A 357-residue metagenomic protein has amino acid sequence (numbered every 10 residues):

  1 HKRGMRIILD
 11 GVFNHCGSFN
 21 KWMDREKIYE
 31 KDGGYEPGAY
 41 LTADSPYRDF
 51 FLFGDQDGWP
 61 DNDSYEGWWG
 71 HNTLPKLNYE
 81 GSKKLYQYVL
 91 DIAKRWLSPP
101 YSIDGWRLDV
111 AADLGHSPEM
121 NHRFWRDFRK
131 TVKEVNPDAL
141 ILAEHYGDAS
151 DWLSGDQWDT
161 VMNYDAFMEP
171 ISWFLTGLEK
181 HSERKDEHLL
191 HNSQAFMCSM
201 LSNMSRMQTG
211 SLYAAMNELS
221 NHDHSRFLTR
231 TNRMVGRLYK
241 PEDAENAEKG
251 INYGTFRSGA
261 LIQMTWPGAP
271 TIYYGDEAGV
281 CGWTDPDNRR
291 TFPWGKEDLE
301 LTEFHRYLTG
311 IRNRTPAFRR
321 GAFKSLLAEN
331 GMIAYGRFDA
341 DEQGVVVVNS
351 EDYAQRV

Functional and structural regions predicted by a protein language model:
H1-Y101, F128, E134, S172: Substrate-binding/active-site clefts of carbohydrate-active enzymes
I8, R107-D109, L142: Conserved beta-strand positions in the central sheet of alpha/beta enzyme cores
F13, G81, V110-L114, H145-G147 (+3 more regions): Short, flexible loop/turn elements at secondary-structure junctions
S18, D24-R25, A93, W125 (+7 more regions): Conserved alpha/beta catalytic core and glycan-binding cleft of carbohydrate-active enzymes
G70-Y86, D109-M120, H181-N192, Y239-I251 (+1 more regions): The substrate-binding groove and active-site-proximal loops of carbohydrate-active enzymes, especially glycoside
P100-I103, G268: A structural motif
S102-R107, E218: Short loop/turn motifs at secondary-structure junctions
F292-L326: Aromatic- and carboxylate-lined catalytic core of secreted/periplasmic carbohydrate-active enzymes
